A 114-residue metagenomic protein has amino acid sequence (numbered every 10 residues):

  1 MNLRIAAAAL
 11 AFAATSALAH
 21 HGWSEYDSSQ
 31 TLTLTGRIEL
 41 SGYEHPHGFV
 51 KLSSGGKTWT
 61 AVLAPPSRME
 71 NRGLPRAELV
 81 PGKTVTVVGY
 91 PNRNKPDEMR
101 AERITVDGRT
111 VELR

Functional and structural regions predicted by a protein language model:
M1-A7: Bacterial N-terminal signal peptides that target proteins for export
L18-L32: Short boundary/loop segments of OB/S1/cold-shock single-stranded nucleic-acid-binding domains
G36-I38: Conserved hydrophobic positions within beta-strands
E44-S53: Short aromatic-glycine-enriched beta-strand elements
K57-P66: A short macromolecule-binding patch
N71-V87: Short nucleic-acid-contacting surface segments enriched for D/E, G, S/T with interspersed K/R
N92-R114: OB-fold/S1-family single-stranded nucleic acid-binding modules
